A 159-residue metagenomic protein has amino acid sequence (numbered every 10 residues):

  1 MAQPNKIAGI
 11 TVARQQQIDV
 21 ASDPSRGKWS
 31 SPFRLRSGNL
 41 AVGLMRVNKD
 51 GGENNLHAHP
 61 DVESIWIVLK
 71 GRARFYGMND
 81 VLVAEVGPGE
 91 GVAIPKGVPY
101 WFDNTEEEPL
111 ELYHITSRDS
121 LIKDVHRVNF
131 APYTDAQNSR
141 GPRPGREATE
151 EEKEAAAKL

Functional and structural regions predicted by a protein language model:
M1-G43, K49, E53-L56, R127-L159: A short, N-terminal "cap"/entry segment at the start of jelly-roll beta-barrel domains of the cupin/DSBH fold
G38, D61, D80, E107-E108: Short strand-connecting beta-turns/loops that link adjacent beta-strands
V42-R46, I65, V83, G91-A93: Conserved hydrophobic/aromatic beta-strand scaffold that supports enzyme active sites
L44, A58, G77-N79, K96 (+2 more regions): Residue-level recognition of conserved beta-strand positions in structured domain cores
D50-G52, P95-V98: Short acidic (Asp/Glu) patches
V62-P88, D103: A short beta-strand-loop-beta hairpin characteristic of the jelly-roll/cupin
G87-P88, K96-K123: Ligand-binding loop in jelly-roll beta-barrel domains
A93, D103, E154-K158: Vicinal oxygen chelate
